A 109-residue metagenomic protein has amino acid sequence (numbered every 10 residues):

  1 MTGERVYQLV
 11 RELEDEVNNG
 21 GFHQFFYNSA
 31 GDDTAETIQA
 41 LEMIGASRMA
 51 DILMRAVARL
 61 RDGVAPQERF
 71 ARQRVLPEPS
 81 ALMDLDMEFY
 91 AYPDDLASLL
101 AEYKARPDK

Functional and structural regions predicted by a protein language model:
M1-T34, A40-K109: Extended, alpha-helix-rich binding/interface surfaces that flank or overlap catalytic cores and mediate recognition
